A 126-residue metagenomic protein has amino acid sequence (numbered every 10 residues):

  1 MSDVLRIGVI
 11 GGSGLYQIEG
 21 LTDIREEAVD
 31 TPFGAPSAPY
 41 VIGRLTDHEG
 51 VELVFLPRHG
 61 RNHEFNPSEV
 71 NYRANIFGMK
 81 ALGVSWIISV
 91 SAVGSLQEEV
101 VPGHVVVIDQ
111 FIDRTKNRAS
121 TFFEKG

Functional and structural regions predicted by a protein language model:
M1-G126: Metabolite-binding pocket within alpha/beta catalytic cores that recognizes anionic/polar moieties
